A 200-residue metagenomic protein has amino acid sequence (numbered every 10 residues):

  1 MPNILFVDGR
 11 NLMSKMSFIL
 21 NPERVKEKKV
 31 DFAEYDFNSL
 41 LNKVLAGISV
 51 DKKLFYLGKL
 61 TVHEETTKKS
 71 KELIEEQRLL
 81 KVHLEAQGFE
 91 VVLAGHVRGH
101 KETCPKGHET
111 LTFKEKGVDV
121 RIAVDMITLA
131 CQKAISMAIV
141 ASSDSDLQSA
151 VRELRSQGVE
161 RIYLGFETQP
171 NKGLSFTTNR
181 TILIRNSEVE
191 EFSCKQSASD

Functional and structural regions predicted by a protein language model:
M1-L111, E160, G165: Domain-level signal for Mg2+-assisted phosphodiester chemistry and nucleotide/NA-binding surfaces in nucleic-acid
F89-D200: Nuclease catalytic cores that cleave nucleic-acid phosphodiester bonds, predominantly acidic two-metal-ion
